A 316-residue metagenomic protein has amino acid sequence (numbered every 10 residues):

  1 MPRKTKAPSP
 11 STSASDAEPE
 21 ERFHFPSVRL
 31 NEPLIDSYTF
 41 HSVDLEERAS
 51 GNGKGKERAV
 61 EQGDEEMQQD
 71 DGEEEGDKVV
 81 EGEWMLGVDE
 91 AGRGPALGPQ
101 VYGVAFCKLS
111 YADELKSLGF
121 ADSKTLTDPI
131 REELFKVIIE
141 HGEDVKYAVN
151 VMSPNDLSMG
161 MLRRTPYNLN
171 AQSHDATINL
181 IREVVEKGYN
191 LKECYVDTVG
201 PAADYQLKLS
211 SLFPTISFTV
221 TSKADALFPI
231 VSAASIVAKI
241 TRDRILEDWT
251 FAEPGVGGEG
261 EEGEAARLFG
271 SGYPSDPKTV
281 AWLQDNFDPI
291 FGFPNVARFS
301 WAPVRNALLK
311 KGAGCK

Functional and structural regions predicted by a protein language model:
M1-K316: RNase H-like, Mg2+-dependent phosphodiesterase core, and more generally RNA phosphate-backbone-engaging helix-loop
